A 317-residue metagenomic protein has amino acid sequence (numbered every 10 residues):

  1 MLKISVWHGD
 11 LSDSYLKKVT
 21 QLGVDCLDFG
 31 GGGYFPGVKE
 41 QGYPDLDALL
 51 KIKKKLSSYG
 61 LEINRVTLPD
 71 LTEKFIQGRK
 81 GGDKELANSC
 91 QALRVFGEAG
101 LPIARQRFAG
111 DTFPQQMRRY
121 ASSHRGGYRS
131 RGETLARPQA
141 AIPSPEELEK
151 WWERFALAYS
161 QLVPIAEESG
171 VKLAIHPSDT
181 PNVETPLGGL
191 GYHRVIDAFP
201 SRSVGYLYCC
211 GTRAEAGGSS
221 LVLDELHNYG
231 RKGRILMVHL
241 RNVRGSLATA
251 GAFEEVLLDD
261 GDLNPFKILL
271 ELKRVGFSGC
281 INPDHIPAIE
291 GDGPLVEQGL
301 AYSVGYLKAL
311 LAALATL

Functional and structural regions predicted by a protein language model:
M1-D45: N-terminal basic, low-complexity leaders that serve as flexible interaction/assembly modules and, when applicable, as
M1-S5, L16-G23, K54-S57, K74-G78 (+6 more regions): Histidine-acidic metal/acid-base catalytic patches
K3, E62, K172: Residues at the starts of beta-strands that form the adenosine-phosphate
H8-D10, G33, G110, P177-P181 (+1 more regions): Short, flexible loop/turn elements at secondary-structure junctions
G31-A156, E168, T212, K273: Structural motif corresponding to the early beta-alpha repeats
L71, A109-F113, S178-N182, P287-A288: Short, internal active-site loops enriched in acidic
T134-K150, L173-E184, I289-G291: Active-site-proximal beta-alpha loop/turn segments in soluble metabolic enzymes
